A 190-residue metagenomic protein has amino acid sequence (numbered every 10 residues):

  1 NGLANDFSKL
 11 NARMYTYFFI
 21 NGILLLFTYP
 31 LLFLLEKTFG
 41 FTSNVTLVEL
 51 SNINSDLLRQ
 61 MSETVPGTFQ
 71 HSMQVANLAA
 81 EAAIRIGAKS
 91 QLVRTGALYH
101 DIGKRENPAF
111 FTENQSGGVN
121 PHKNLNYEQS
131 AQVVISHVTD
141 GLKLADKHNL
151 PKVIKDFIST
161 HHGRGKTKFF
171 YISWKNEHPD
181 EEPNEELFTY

Functional and structural regions predicted by a protein language model:
N1-T16: Transmembrane helix-loop junctions at the membrane interface of multipass transporters and ion channels
M14, F18-P30, L34, A145: Hydrophobic transmembrane alpha-helical segments of multi-pass transport and channel proteins
F27, L31, I53-N54, H137 (+1 more regions): Alpha-helical structural motif
T28-L32, F41, S72, P151: Alpha-helical transmembrane segments of polytopic integral membrane proteins, especially the permease/helical cores
L35, F39-S43, A79, A83-I86: Structural signal for hydrophobic packing residues in well-ordered secondary-structure cores of soluble enzyme domains
E36-M73: Membrane-proximal helical linkers
L58-Y190: Divalent metal-dependent catalytic cores for phosphoryl transfer on phosphate-bearing substrates
